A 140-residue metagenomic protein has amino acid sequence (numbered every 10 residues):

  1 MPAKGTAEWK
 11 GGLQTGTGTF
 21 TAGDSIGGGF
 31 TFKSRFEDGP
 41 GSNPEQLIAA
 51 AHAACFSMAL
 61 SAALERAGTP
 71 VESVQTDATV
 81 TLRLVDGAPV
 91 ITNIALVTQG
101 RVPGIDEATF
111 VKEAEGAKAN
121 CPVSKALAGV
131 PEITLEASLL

Functional and structural regions predicted by a protein language model:
M1-A50, S57-L140: Extended beta-strand/beta-hairpin segments
